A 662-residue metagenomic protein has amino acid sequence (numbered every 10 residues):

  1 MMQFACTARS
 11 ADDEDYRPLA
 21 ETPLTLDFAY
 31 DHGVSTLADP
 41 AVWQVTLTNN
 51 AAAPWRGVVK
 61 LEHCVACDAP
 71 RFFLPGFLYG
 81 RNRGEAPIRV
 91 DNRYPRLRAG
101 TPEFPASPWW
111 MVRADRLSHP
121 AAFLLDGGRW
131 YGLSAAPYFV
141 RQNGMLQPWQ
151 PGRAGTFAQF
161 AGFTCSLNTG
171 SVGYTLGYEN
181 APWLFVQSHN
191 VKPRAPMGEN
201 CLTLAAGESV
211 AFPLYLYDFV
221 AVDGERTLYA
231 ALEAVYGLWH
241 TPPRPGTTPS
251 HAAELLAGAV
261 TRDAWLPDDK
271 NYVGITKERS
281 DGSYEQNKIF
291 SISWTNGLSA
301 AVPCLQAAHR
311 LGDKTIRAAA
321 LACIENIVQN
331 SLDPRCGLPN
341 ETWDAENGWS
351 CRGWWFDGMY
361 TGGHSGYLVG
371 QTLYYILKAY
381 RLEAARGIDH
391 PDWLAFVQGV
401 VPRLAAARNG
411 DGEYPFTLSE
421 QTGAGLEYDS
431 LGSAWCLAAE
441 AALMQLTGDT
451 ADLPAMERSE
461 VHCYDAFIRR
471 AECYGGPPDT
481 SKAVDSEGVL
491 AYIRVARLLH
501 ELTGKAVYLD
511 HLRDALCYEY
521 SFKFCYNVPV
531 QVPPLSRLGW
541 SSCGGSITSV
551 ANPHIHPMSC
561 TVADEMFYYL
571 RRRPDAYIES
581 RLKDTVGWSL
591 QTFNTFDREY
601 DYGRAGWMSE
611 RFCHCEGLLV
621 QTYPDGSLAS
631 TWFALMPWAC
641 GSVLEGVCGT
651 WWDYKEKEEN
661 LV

Functional and structural regions predicted by a protein language model:
Q3-F4, R9-D13, A20, E208 (+7 more regions): Low-complexity, Ser/Thr/Pro/Gly-enriched N-terminal "stalk/linker" regions
T25-A206: Beta-strand/loop-rich accessory regions of lumenal/periplasmic or secreted enzymes, predominantly carbohydrate-active
C201-E225, V647: Short Pro-Gly-centered flexible turn/kink motifs
T227-R262, G312-N330, A385-A406, G448-D465 (+3 more regions): Extended, well-ordered alpha-helical scaffold segments
D268-S291, L338-G366, D411-W435, E472-V495 (+2 more regions): Carbohydrate-binding/catalytic loop surfaces
L298-K314, Q371-D389, W435-T450, A491-A506 (+3 more regions): Well-ordered alpha-helical scaffold segments within catalytic/enzyme domains
R352-Y360, K378-T450, E501, R513-K523: Active-site lining segments of carbohydrate-active enzymes
A407, T447, R458-T480, T503 (+2 more regions): Non-catalytic carbohydrate-binding regions of carbohydrate-active enzymes
